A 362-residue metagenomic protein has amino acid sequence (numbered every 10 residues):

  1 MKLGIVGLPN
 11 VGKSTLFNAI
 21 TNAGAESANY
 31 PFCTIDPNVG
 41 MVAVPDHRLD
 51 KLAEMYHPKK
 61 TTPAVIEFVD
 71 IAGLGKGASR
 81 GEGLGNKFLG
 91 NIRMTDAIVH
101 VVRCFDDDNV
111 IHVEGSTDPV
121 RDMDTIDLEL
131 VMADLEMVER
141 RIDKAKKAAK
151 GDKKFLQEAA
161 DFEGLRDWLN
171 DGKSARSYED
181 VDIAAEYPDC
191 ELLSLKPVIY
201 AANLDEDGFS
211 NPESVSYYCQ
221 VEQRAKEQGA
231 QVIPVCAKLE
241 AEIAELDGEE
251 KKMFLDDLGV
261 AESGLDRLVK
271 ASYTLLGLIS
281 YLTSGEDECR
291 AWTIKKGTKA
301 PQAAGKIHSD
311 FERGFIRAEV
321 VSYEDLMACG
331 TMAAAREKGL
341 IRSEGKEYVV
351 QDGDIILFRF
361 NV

Functional and structural regions predicted by a protein language model:
M1-I111, V138-R140, A145: Conserved G1/Walker A P-loop phosphate-binding module
K2-V6, V11, F17, K144-Q351 (+2 more regions): C-terminal-of-GTPase-core extension/linker across diverse P-loop GTPases
S14, P31, E67, T117 (+4 more regions): Generic signal for short, ordered secondary-structure residues within or immediately flanking folded domains
N22, E54, G90, L128 (+2 more regions): Short, intrinsically disordered, mixed-charge
A23-P31, N38-G40, R48-K51, R80 (+9 more regions): Glycine-rich, flexible loop/turn motifs
F32, D46-L49, T62-F68, E82-D96 (+9 more regions): Amphipathic alpha-helical transducer elements in NTP-driven molecular machines
G40-P45, A72-E82, R93-F155, W168-D182 (+2 more regions): Conserved Switch II/interswitch segment of TRAFAC-class P-loop GTPases
